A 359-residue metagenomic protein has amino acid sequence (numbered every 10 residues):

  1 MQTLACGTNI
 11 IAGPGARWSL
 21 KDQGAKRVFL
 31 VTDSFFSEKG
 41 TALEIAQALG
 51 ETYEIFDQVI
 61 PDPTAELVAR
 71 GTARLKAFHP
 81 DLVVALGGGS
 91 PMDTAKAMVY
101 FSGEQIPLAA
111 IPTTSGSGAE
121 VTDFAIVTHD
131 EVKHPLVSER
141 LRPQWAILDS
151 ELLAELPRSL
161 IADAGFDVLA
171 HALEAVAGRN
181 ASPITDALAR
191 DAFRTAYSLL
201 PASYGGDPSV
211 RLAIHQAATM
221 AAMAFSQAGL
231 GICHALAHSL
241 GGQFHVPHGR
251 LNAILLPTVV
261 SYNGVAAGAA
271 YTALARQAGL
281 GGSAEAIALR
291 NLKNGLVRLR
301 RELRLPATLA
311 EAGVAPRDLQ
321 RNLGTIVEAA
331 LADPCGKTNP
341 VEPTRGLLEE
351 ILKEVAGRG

Functional and structural regions predicted by a protein language model:
M1-L82, L309-A310: ATP/NTP phosphate-donor binding region
N9, V28-F29, E54, D81-V84 (+5 more regions): Structural motif
P14, L20-K21, E38-T41, A65 (+4 more regions): Short glycine/serine/threonine-rich phosphate/pyrophosphate-binding segments that cradle anionic phosphate groups
L75-T113, L236: A short, small-residue-rich loop immediately preceding and capping a beta-strand
Y100-I184, A270-A273, R301: A glycine/threonine-rich phosphate-anchoring loop and its flanking beta-alpha core in nucleotide/phosphate-binding
A175, R179-R298: Active-site segments that bind and position negatively charged phosphate/pyrophosphate groups
Y271, G281-G359: C-terminal charged capping/lid subdomain of soluble metabolic enzymes
